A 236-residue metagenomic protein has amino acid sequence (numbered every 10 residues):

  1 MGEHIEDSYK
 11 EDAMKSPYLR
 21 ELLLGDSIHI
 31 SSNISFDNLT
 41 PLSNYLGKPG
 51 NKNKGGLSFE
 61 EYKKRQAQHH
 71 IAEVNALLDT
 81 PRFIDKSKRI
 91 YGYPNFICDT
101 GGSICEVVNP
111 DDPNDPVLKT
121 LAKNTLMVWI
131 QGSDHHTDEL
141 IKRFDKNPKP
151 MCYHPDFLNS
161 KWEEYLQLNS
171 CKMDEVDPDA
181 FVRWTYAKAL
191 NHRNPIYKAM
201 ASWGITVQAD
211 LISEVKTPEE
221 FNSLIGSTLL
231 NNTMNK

Functional and structural regions predicted by a protein language model:
M1, W129, A209-L211: Structural signal for conserved beta-strand scaffold positions within catalytic alpha/beta enzyme cores
G2, E6, F144, S223-G226: Short low-complexity, flexible loop/linker segments enriched in glycine and/or proline with clustered acidic
G2-P110: ATP-dependent small-molecule kinase phosphotransfer cores that center on conserved nucleotide phosphate-binding segments
H29-L46, I141-N147, D174-Y186: Short secondary-structure transition/capping segments
P81-Y91, C98-P155: ATP-dependent NMP and nucleoside kinases share a basic, alpha-helical "lid"
P94, N124, G204-T206: A generic structural signal for alpha->beta connector loops
D138-D179: SAM-dependent methyltransferase
S170-K236: NTP-dependent small-molecule kinase module
